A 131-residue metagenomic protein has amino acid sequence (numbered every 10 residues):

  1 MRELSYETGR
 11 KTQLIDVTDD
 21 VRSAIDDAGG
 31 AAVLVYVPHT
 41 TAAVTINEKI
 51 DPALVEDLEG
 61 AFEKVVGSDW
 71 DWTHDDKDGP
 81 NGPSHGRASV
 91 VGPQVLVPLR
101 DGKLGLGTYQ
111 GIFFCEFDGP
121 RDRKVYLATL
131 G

Functional and structural regions predicted by a protein language model:
M1-G131: Active-site histidine-anchored catalytic micro-motif
